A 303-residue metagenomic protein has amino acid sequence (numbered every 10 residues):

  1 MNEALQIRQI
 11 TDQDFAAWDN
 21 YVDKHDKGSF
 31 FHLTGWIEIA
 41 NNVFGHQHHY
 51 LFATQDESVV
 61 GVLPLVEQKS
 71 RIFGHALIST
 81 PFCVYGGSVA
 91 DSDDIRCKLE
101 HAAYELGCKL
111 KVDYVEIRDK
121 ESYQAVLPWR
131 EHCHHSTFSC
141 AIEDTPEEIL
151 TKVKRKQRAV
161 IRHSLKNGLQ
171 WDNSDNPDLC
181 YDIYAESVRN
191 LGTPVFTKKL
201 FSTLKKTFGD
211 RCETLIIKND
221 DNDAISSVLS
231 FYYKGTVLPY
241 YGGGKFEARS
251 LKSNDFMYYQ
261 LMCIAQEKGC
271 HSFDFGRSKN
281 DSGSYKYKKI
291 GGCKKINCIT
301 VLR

Functional and structural regions predicted by a protein language model:
M1-A4, E67, E121-E148, C270-R303: Active-site/acyl-donor-binding loops of N-acyltransferases
L5-D56, L63-F73, D119-S250: A conserved beta-strand-loop-helix scaffold within acyl/acetyltransferase catalytic domains
L51-V60, I72, C83, D91 (+2 more regions): Aromatic (often tryptophan-rich) hydrophobic motifs at membrane interfaces
K69-Y85: Conserved acyl-donor/pantetheine-binding loop and adjacent beta-alpha core of acyl/acetyltransferases and related
S88: Phosphate-centric recognition/catalysis
D94-T137: Non-catalytic accessory segments adjacent to catalytic cores
Y114-E116, Q170, S272: Residues at or immediately flanking beta-strands
